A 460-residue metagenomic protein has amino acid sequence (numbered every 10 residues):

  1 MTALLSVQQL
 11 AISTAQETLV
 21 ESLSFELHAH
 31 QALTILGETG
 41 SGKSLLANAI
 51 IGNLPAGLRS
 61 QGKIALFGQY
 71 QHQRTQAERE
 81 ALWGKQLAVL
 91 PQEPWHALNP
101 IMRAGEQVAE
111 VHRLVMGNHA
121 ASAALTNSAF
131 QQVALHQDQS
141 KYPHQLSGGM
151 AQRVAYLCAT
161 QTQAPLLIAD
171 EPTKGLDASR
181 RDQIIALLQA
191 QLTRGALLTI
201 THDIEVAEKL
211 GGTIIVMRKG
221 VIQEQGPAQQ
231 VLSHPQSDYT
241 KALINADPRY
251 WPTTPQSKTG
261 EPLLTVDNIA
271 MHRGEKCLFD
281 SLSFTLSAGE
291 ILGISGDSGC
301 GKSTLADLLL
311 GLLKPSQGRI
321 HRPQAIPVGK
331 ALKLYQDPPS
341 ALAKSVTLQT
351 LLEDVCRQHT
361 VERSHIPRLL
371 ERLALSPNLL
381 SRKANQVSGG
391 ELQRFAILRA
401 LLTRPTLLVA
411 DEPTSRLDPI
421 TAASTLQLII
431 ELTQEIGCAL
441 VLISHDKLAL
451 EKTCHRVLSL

Functional and structural regions predicted by a protein language model:
I51, L310: Helix-to-loop junction immediately C-terminal to a conserved catalytic motif
G84, T162, T403: Conserved signature/switch motifs of ABC ATPase nucleotide-binding domains
E93, P100-L114, D337, K344-T360: Q-loop/switch helix immediately C-terminal to the Walker
A129-H144, L369-N385: Conserved ABC nucleotide-binding domain
Q132-A134, Q230-T265, T453-L460: C-terminal boundary and immediately downstream tail of ABC-type ATPase nucleotide-binding domains
Y156, I184, I397: Hydrophobic anchor residue at the start of the ABC signature
